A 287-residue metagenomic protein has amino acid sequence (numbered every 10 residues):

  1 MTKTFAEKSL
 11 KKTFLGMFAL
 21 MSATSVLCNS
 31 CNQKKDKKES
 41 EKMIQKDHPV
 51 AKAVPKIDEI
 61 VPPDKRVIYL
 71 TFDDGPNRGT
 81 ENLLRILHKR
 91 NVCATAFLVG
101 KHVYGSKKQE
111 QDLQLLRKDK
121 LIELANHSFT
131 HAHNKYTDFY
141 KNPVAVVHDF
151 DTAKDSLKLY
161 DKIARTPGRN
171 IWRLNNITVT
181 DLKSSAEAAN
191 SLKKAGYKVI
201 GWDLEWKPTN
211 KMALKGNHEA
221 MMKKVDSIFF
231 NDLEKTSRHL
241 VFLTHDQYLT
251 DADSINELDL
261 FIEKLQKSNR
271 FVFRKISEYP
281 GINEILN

Functional and structural regions predicted by a protein language model:
K3-M17: Bacterial N-terminal signal peptides that target proteins for export
G16-S25: Bacterial N-terminal signal peptides
L27-S30: C-terminal motif of bacterial Sec signal peptides marking the signal peptidase cleavage site
N32-K38: Bacterial lipoprotein signal-peptidase II cleavage site
K38-T80: Boundary/entry segment of secreted carbohydrate-active catalytic domains
A51-P62, V103-Y104, L249-N287: C-terminal domain-boundary segment and adjacent tail
V67-I68, K89-N217, T236-D246: Metal-dependent polysaccharide deacetylase catalytic core of the NodB/CE4 family, i.e., the active-site-bearing domain
E219-K235: A short, acidic, amphipathic alpha-helical segment used as a generic capping/interface helix at domain edges
